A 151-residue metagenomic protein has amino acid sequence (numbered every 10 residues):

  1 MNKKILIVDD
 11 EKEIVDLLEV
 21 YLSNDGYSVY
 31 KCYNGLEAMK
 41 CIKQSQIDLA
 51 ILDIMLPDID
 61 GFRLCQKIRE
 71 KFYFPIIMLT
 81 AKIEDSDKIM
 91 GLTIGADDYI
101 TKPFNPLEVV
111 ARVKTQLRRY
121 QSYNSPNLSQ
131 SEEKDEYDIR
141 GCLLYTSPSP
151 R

Functional and structural regions predicted by a protein language model:
K4, T115-S147: Short, Lys/Arg-enriched segments at the junction into DNA-binding effector domains of transcriptional regulators
V15, P57, E84, K102: The feature encodes the CheY-like receiver
D16-N24: Charged docking surfaces used in two-component/phosphorelay signaling
G26-Y33, C41: Short hydrophobic/Thr-rich beta-strand motif most characteristic of the beta2 strand and flanking loop of CheY-like
Y33-N34, D60-R63, D87: Acidic catalytic/metal-coordinating carboxylates
K40, F62-F72: Short amphipathic alpha-helix used as the core "switch/output" element in two-component signaling
D53, T80: Active-site residues of response regulator receiver
